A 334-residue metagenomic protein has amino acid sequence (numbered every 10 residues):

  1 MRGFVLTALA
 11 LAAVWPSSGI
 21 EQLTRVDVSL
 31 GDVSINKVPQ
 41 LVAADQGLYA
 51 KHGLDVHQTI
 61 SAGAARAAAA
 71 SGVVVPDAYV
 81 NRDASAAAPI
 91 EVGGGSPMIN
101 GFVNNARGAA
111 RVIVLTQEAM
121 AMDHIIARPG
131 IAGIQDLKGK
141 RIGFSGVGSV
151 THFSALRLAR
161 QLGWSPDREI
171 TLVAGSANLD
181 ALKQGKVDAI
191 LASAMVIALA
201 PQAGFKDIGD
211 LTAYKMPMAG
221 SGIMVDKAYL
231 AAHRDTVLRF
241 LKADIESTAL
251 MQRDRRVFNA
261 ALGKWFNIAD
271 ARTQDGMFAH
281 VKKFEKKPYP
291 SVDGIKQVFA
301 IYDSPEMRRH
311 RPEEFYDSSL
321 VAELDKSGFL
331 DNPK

Functional and structural regions predicted by a protein language model:
M1-F4: Positively charged n-region of N-terminal signal peptides that target proteins for export
L6-V14: Bacterial N-terminal signal peptides
P16-S18: N-terminal signal peptide c-region/cleavage motif recognized by signal peptidases
Q22-A174, A181, D188-A194, I208-L211 (+1 more regions): Short, glycine-/small- and polar/acidic-enriched structural segments that line small-molecule recognition paths
L30, Q117-A127, A203-H233, L241-D244 (+2 more regions): Periplasmic-binding protein-like
S96, D167, A177-W265: Pocket-lining segment of extracytoplasmic ligand-binding domains
A232-R309: Secondary-structure end/capping motifs
D303-K334: Conserved C-terminal helix/tail region of periplasmic/extracytoplasmic solute-binding proteins
